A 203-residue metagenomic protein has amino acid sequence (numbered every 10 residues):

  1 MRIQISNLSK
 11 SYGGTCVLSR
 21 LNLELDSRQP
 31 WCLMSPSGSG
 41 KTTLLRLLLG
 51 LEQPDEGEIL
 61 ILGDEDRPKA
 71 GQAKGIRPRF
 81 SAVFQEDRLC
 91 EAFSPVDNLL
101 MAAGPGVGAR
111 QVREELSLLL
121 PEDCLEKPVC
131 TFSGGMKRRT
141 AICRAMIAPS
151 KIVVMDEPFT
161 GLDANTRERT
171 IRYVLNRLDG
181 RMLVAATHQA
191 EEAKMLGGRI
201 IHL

Functional and structural regions predicted by a protein language model:
L49: Helix-to-loop junction immediately C-terminal to a conserved catalytic motif
E65-S81: ABC ATPase NBD coupling module
A82, D87-D97, M101: Conserved catalytic motifs of ABC-family nucleotide-binding domains
A109-C124: Conserved ABC ATPase "signature" region
P128-F132, M136: Conserved ABC ATPase signature
I142: Hydrophobic anchor residue at the start of the ABC signature
A164-T166: Helix N-cap at the start of a conserved alpha-helix in ABC-type nucleotide-binding domains
